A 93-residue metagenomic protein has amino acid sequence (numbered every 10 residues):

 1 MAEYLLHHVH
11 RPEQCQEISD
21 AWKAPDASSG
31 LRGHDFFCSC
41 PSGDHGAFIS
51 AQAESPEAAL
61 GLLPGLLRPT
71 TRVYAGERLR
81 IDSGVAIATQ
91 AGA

Functional and structural regions predicted by a protein language model:
M1-A93: Conserved, structured core segments of small domains
